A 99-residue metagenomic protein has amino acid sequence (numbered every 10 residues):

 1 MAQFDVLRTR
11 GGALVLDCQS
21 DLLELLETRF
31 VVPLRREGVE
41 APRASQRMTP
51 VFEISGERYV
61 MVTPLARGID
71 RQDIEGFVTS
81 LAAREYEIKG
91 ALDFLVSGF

Functional and structural regions predicted by a protein language model:
M1, D5, L14-D17, R35 (+2 more regions): A near-ubiquitous, low-amplitude feature marking generic local secondary-structure context
Q3-G12, L16-R47: Compact nucleic-acid interaction/catalytic patches
L7, V31-L34, F52, M61 (+1 more regions): Generic structural hydrophobic/aromatic packing signal, biased to beta-strands
G11, R47-V51, T79, E87: Generic secretory/membrane-interface signal
Q19-S20, T28-V31, T49-V51, A66 (+2 more regions): Generic secondary-structure boundary/loop-capping signal
V39-G56, V62: Aromatic- and Lys/Arg-enriched surface recognition patch
S55-F99: C-terminal terminal-subdomain/extension
